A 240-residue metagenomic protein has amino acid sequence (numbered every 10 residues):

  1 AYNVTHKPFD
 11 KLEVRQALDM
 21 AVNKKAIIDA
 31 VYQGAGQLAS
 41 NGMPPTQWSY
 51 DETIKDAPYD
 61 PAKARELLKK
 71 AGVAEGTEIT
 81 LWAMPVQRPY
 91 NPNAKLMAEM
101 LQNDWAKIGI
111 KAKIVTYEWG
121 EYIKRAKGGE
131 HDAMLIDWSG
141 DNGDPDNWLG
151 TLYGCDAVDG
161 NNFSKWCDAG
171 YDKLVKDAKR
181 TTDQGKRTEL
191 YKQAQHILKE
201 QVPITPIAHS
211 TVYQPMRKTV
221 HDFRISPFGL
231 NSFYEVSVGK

Functional and structural regions predicted by a protein language model:
A1-E13, A17, A21, S210: A bilobed periplasmic-binding-protein/Venus flytrap-type ligand-binding module shared by bacterial periplasmic
A1-K7, A83-Q87, K95, N161: Well-structured core secondary-structure elements of compact alpha/beta domains
L12, P61-W82: Immediate post-signal peptide segment of exported/extracytoplasmic ligand-binding proteins
D19-Y50, N93-Q102, K107, W119-K240: Detector for C-terminal structural segments
L38-A71, R88-L96: Structural transition elements
G76-R88, K113, D132: Short, well-ordered beta-strand elements
I110: Short phosphate-binding/catalytic loops that engage adenosine nucleotides
